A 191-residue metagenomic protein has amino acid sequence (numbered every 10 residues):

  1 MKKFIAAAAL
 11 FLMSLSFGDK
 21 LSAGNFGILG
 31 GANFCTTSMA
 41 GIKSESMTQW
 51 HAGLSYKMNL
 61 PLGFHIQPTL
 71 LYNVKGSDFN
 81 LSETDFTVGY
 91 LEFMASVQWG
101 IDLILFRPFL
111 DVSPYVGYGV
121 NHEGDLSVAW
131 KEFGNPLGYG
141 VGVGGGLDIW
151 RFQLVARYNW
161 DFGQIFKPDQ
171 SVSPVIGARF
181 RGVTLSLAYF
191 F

Functional and structural regions predicted by a protein language model:
M1-N25: Cleavable N-terminal export/targeting peptides
L15, L54-N59, L81, G138-L147: Generic detector of contiguous secondary-structure segments
K20-M39: Short N-terminal segments immediately surrounding and downstream of signal-peptide cleavage
G24, A32, S55-D125, S186-F191: Gram-negative (and chloroplast) outer-membrane scaffold detector with strong preference for beta-barrel transmembrane
F26, T48-L54, L91-A95, V112 (+3 more regions): Hydrophobic, lipid-facing positions within transmembrane beta-strands of outer-membrane proteins
F34-S44, V74-Y90, Y118-L137, Q164-V183: Flexible, solvent-exposed loop segments that connect beta-strands
H65-N80, V141-F191: Predominantly the C-terminal beta-signal and adjacent terminal strand-loop region of outer-membrane beta-barrel
